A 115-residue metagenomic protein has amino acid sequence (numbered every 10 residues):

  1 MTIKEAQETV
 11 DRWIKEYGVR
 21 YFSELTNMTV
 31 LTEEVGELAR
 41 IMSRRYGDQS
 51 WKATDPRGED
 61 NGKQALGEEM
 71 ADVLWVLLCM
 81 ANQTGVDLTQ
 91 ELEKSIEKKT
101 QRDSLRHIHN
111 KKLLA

Functional and structural regions predicted by a protein language model:
M1-M70, L74-A115: Flexible "arm" and connector segments at domain edges
